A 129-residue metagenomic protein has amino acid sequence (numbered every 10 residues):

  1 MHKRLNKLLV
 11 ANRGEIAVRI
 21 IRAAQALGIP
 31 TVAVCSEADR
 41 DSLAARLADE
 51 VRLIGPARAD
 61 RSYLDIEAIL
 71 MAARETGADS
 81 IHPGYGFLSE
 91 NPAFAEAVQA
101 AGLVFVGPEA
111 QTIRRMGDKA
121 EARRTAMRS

Functional and structural regions predicted by a protein language model:
M1-S129: N-terminal beta-alpha lobe that positions the nucleotide/phosphoryl donor in ATP/NTP-coupled carboxylate activation
